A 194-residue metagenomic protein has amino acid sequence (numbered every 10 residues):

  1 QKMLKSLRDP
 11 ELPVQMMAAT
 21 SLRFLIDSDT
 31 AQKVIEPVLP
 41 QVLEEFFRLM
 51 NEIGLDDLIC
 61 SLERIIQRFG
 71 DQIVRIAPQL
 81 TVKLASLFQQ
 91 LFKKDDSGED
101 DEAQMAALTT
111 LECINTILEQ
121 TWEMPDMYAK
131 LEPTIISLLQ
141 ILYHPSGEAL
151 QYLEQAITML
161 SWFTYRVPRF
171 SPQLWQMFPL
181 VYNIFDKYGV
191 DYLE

Functional and structural regions predicted by a protein language model:
Q1-E194: Karyopherin-beta/Importin-beta family HEAT-repeat alpha-solenoid scaffold
